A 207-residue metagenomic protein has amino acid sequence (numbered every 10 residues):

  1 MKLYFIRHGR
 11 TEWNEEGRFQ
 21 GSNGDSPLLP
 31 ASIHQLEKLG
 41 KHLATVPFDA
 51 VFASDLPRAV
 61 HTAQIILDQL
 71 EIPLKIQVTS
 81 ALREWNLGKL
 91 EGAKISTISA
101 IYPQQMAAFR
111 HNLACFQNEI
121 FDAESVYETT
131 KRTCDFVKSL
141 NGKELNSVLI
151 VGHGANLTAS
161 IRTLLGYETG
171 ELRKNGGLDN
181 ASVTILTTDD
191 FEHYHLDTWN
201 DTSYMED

Functional and structural regions predicted by a protein language model:
M1-Y4: Extreme N-terminal starter segment of soluble prokaryotic enzymes
G9, G154, T202: Active-site metal-binding loops of divalent metal-dependent hydrolases
R10-H61, I65, Q69, F121-C134: Loop-to-helix element that buttresses phosphate recognition and phosphoryl-transfer chemistry
K38-A107: Phosphate-coordination/substrate-recognition cap region in phosphate-metabolizing enzymes
T45-P47, L140-N146: Glycine-rich phosphate-binding loop signature in dinucleotide/nucleotide-binding domains
S54-L56, A81, V151-A155, W199: Short, well-ordered beta-to-alpha junction loops that form the rim of enzyme active sites and present histidine/acidic
D68, I72, L87-A100, E144-N146 (+1 more regions): Acidic, low-complexity terminal tails and accessory targeting/binding regions of phosphate-metabolizing enzymes
A107-E128: Short glycine/proline- and acidic residue-enriched helix-loop micro-motifs that form flexible lids or anion-recognition
